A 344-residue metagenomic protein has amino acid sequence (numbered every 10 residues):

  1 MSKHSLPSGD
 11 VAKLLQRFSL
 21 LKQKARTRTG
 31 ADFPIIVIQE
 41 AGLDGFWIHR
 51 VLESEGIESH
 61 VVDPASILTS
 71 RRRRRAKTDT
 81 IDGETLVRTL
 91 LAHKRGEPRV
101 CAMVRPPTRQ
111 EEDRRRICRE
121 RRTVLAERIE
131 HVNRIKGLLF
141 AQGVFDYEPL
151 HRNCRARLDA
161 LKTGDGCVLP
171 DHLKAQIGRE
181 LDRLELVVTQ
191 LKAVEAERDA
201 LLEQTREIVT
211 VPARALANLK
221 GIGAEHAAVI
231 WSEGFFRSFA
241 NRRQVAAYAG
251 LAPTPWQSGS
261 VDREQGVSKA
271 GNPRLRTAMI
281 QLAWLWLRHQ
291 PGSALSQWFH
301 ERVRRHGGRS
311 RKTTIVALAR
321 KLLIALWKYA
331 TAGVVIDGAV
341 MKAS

Functional and structural regions predicted by a protein language model:
V11-I36: Short, basic/hydrophobic alpha-helical segments
K22, A102-E120, H172, D262-V267 (+1 more regions): Short, solvent-exposed helix-loop connector elements
I35-W47: Acidic, metal-coordinating catalytic cores used for nucleic-acid/nucleotide bond scission and strand-transfer chemistry
H60-M103, N153-K162, V261-A270, L287: Short alpha-helix plus adjacent loop in nuclease-associated cores
E112-A215, A343: Glycine-rich, often acidic, oxyanion-interacting loops/wings at catalytic, nucleic-acid, or phospho-protein interfaces
P212-R311: Phosphate-backbone recognition surface of nucleic-acid-processing proteins
S260, F299-S344: Low-complexity, acidic/Ser/Thr- and charged residue-rich accessory regions of DNA metabolism proteins
